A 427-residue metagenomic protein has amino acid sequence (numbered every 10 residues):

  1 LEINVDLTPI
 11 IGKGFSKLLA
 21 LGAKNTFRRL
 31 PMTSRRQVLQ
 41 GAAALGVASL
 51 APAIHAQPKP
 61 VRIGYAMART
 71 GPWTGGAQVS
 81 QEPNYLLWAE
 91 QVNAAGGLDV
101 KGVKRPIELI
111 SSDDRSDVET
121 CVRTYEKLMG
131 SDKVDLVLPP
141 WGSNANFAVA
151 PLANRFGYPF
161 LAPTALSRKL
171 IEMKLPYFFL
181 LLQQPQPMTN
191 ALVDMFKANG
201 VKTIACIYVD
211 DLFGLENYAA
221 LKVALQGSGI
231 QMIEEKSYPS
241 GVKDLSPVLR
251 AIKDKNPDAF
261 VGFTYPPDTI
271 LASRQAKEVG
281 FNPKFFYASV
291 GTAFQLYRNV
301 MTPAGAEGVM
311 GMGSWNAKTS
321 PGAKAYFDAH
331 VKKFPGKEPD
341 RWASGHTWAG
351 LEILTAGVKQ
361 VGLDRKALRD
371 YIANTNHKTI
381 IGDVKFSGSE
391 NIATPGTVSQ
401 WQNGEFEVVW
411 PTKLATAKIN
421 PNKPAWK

Functional and structural regions predicted by a protein language model:
G12, N25-M32, L50-A66: C-terminal segment of N-terminal export signals and the immediately downstream linker at the start of the mature
F27-L45: N-terminal secretory signal peptides and thylakoid transit peptides that target proteins across membranes
G64-W88, S112-V118, W141-N144, I207-L215 (+1 more regions): Extracytoplasmic "Venus flytrap"
G76-S80, L98-E172, L181, Y238-L245 (+1 more regions): Beta-alpha junction/loop-to-helix N-cap segments that form part of ligand/metal-binding clefts
P83, V134-K236, K284-M310, A317: Extracytoplasmic ligand/sensor domains, especially the bilobed periplasmic-binding protein
P83-E108, G227: Signal peptide-proximal N-terminal region of secreted/periplasmic/extracellular or secretory-lumen proteins
S273-W348, V358, T412-T416, N420-W426: Extracellular/periplasmic periplasmic-binding protein-like sensory domains
H330-S344, L351, T355-W410, L414: Segments of small-molecule ligand-sensing domains
